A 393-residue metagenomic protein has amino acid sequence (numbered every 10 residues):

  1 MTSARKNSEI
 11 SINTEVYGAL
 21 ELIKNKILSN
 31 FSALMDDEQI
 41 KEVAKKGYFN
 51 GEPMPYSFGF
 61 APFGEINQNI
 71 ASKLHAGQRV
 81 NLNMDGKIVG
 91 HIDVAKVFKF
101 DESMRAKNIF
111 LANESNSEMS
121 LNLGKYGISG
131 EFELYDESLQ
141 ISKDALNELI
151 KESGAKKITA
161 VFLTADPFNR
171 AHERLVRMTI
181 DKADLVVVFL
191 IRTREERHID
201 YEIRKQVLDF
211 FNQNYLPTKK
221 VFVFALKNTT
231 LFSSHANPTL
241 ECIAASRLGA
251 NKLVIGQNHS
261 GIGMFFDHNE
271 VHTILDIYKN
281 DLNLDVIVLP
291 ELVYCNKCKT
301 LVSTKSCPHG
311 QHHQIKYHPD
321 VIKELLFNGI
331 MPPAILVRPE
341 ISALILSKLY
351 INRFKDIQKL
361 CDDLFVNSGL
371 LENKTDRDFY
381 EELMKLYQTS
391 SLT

Functional and structural regions predicted by a protein language model:
M1-A236, C242-N251, I255-T393: Non-catalytic terminal extensions that flank enzyme cores
